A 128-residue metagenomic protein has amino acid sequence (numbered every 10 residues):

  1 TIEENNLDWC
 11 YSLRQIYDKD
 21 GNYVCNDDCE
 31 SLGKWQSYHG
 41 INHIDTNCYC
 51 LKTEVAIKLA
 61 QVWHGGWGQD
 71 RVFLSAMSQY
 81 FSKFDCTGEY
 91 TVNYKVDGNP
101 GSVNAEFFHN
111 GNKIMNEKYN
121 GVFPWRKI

Functional and structural regions predicted by a protein language model:
T1-I16: Conserved donor-nucleotide/metal-binding helix-loop-beta segment in metal-dependent transferases, i.e., the alpha-helix
W9, C48, G66, K83-F84 (+1 more regions): A residue-level structural signature of the nucleotidyltransferase/glycosyltransferase Rossmann-like core
Q15-N22, N47, T87-K118: Active-site donor/metal-binding and catalytic loop motifs of nucleotide-sugar-dependent glycosylation enzymes
C29-Y49: A recurrent flexible, glycine/aromatic-enriched loop bordering the glycosyltransferase active site that acts as
Y49-A56: Conserved beta strand-loop-helix elements of the APE1-like EEP
L59-G65: Acceptor-substrate binding/catalytic loop of class I
G65-F73: Acidic donor-binding loop at a coil-to-helix junction in glycosyltransferase catalytic cores that engages
S75-N93: Catalytic donor-sugar/metal-binding loop of nucleotide-sugar-dependent glycosyltransferases
